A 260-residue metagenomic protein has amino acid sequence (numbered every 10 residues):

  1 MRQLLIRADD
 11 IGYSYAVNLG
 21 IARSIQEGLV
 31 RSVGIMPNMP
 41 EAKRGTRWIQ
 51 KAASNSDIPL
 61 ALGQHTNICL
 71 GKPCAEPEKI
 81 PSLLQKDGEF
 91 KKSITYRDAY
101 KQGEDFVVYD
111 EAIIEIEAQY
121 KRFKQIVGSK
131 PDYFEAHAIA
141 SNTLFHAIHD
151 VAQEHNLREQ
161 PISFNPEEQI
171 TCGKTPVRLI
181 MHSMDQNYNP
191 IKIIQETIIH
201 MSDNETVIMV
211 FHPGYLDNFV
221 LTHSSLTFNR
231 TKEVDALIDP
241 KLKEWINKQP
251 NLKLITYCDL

Functional and structural regions predicted by a protein language model:
M1-Y15, I21: Boundary/entry segment of secreted carbohydrate-active catalytic domains
Q3-L5, V30-G34, P59-H65, P131-E135 (+2 more regions): Structural preference for beta-strand elements that scaffold enzyme active sites
D9-I11, M36-P40, H65-C69, H137-I139 (+4 more regions): Active-site beta-loop-alpha junctions enriched in small/polar residues
Y15-E41: A short alpha/beta connector and helix-capping loop motif
I21-E27, G45-A61, E78-G88, K124-Q125 (+1 more regions): Acidic (Asp/Glu)-rich catalytic clusters
P73-F106, S225: Active-site gating loops and adjacent loop-to-helix segments of metal-dependent hydrolytic enzymes
Y109-M181, I191: Catalytic domains of cell-wall/extracellular-matrix polysaccharide-remodeling enzymes, centered on de-N-acetylation
E159, H223-L260: C-terminal domain-boundary segment and adjacent tail
